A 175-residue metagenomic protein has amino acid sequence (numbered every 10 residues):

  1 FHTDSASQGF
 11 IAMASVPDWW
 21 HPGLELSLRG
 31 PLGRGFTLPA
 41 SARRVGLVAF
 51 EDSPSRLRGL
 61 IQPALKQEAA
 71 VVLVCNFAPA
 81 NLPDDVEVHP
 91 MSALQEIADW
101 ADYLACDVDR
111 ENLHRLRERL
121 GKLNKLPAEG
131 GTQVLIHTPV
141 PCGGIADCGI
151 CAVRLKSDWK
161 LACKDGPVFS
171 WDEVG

Functional and structural regions predicted by a protein language model:
F1-L24: Ferredoxin-reductase
F10, R34-F36, F169: Aromatic-residue hotspot detector
A14, G30, D165: Pocket-edge structural micro-motifs
D18-P141: FNR/FR-type flavoprotein reductase catalytic core
A40, G144-A146, D172-E173: Solvent-exposed, flexible loop/coil residues
H137-P167: Local cysteine-cluster metal-coordination motifs and their immediate loop/turn environment, predominantly Fe-S cluster
D165-F169, E173-G175: Phosphate-binding loop/pocket of nucleotide- and phosphate-handling active sites
